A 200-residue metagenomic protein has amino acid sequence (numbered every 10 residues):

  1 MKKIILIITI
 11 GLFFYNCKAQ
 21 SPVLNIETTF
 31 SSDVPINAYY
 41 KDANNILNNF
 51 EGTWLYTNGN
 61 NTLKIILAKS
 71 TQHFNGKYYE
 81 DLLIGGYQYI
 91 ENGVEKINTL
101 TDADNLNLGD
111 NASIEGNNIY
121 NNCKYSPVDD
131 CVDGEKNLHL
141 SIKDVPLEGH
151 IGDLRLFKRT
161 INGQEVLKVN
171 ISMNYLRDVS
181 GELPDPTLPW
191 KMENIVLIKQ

Functional and structural regions predicted by a protein language model:
M1-N25: Bacterial Sec-dependent N-terminal signal peptides
I26-F30: N-proximal, low-complexity, solvent-exposed accessory regions that precede a main structured/catalytic
S32-V34: N-terminal low-complexity, intrinsically disordered segments
N37-L55: N-terminal helix-cap/turn-to-beta initiation motif at the start of protein domains
N45-N49, N58-N60, Y78-E80: Short, surface-exposed loop/turn motifs at beta-strand boundaries within globular domains
Y56, G85, L167-I171: Short hydrophobic/aromatic-rich beta-strand segments that constitute the beta-sheet cores of beta-sandwich/beta-barrel
T62-L147: Structured domain cores in non-transmembrane regions
P127, C131-Q200: Glycine-rich, aromatic-bearing surface loops/beta-hairpins
